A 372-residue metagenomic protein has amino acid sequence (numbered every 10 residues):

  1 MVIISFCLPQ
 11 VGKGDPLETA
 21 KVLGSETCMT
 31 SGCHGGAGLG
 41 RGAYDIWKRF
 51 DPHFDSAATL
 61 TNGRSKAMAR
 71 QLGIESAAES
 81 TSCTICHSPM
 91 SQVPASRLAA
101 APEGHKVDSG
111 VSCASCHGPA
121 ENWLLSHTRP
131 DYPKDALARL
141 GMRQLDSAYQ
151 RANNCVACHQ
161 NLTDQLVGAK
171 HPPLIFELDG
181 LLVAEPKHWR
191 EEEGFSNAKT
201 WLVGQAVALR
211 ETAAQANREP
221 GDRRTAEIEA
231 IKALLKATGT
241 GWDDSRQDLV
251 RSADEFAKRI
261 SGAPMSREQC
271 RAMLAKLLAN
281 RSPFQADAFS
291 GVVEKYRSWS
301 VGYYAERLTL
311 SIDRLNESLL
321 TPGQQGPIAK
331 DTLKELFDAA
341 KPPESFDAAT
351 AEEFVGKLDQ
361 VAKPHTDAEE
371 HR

Functional and structural regions predicted by a protein language model:
M1-C7: Bacterial N-terminal signal peptides
C7-P16, V22: Boundary at the C-terminal end of the N-terminal hydrophobic targeting segment
K21-I46: N-terminal targeting signals for Sec/Tat export/insertion, comprising classic cleavable signal peptides
K21-M29, E79, S109, R151: Short metal-coordination and nucleic-acid-contact micro-motifs, chiefly zinc-binding Cys/His arrays
C28-T30, C83, C113, C155: Short cysteine-rich clusters marking metal-coordination/redox-active sites
M29-A37, H87, H117, H159: Cys/His-coordinated zinc-binding microdomains
A37-Q71, A95-V111, P119-E306, E344: Primarily the internal scaffold of c-type cytochrome electron-transfer domains, especially repeated/multiheme c-type
P264, E268, A272-R372: A cross-kingdom marker for long, charged
